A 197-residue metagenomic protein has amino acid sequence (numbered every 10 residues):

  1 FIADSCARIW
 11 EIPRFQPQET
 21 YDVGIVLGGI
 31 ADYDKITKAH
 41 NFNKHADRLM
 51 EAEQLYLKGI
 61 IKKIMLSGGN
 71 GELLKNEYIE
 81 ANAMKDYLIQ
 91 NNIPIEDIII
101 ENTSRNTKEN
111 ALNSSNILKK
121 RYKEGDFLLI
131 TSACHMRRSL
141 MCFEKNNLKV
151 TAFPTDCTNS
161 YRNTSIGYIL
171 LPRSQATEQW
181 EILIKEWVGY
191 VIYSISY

Functional and structural regions predicted by a protein language model:
A3-R173, W180: A structural signal for short, hydrophobic/glycine-enriched beta-strand patches
S5, I9, Q179-Y197: A transmembrane-helix-recognition feature enriched in membrane-embedded lipid enzymes and envelope glyco-/phospholipid
